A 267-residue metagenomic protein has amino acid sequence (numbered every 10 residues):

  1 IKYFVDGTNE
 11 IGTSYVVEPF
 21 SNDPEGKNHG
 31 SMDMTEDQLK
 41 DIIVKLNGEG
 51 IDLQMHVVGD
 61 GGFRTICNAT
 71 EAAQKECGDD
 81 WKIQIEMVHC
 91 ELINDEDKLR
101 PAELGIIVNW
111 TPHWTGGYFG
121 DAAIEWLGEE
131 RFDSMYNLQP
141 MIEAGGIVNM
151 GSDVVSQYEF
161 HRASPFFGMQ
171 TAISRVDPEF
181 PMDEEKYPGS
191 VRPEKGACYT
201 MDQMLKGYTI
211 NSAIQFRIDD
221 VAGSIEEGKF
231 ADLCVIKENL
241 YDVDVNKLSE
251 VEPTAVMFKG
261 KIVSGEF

Functional and structural regions predicted by a protein language model:
I1-R64, K75-E76, K98-I107, H113 (+2 more regions): Metal-coordinating catalytic core of metallo-dependent amide/deamination hydrolases
V5-D6, V17, N22, M201 (+3 more regions): Intrinsically disordered, low-complexity regions enriched in small/polar residues
D6, H89-C90: Conserved SAM/AdoMet-binding glycine-rich loop
V44-D52, G61-I85, H89, D95 (+3 more regions): His/Asp/Glu-enriched, well-ordered alpha-helical/loop segment that forms or immediately abuts the divalent-metal
L240-K247: Short, Lys/Arg- and Gly-enriched loop/turn segments at beta-strand edges
S249-E252: A short, compositionally biased
